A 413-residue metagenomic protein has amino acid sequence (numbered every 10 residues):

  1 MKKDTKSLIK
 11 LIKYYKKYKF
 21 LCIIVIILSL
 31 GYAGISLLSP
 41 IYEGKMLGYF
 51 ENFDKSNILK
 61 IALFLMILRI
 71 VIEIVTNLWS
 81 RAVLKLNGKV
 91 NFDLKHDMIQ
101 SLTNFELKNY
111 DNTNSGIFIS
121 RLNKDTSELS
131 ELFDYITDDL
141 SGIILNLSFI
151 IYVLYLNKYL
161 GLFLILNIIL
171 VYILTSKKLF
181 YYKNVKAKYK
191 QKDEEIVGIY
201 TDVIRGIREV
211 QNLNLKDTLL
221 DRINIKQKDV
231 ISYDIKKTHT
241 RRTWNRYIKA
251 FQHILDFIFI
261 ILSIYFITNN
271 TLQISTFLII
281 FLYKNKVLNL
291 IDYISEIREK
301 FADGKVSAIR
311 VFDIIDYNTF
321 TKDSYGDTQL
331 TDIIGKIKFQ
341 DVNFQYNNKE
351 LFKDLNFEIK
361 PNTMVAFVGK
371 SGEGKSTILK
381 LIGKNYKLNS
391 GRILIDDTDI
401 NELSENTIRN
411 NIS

Functional and structural regions predicted by a protein language model:
M1-S36, F50-I61, W79-V83, N87 (+9 more regions): Membrane-integrated ABC transporters
Y14-F20, L107-K108, K124-L132, Y181-G198 (+7 more regions): An intracellular "coupling" helix at the cytosolic face of ABC transporter transmembrane type-1 domains
C22-V75, Y155-Y159, N270-I274: Transmembrane helix-loop-helix hairpins at lipid-water interfaces of multipass membrane proteins, especially the type-1
I27, I35, S39, N57 (+2 more regions): Hydrophobic alpha-helical transmembrane segments of ABC transporter permease domains
F64-T76, N167-I173, R241-L255, I261 (+1 more regions): Hydrophobic alpha-helical segments in the permease module
L215, K286-I314: Cytosolic ends of transmembrane helices, especially the final helix of ABC transmembrane type-1 domains
I260, L330-S413: ABC-type nucleotide-binding domain
